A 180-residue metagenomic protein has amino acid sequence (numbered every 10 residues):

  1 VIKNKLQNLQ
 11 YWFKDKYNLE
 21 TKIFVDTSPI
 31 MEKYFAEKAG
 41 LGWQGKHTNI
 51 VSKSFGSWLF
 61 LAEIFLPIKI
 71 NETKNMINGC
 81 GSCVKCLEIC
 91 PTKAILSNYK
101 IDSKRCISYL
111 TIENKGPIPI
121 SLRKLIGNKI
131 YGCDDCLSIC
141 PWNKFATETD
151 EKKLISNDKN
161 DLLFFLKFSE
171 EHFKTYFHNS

Functional and structural regions predicted by a protein language model:
V1-G79, I118: Auxiliary alpha/beta "docking" domains used to position bulky ligands
N4-D15, V84-E88, K124, N128 (+1 more regions): A broad, structural surface signal
E63, L110, S169: Short, small-residue-rich loop/turn micro-motifs
I77-N78, Y109-K124: Short helix/strand-bridging catalytic loops that position acidic/His residues to coordinate divalent metals and engage
I77-S82, P91: Long, well-ordered alpha-helical scaffolding segments within enzyme catalytic domains, especially pronounced
K85-Y109, K115, K129-Y131, D135-K153: Iron-sulfur cluster-binding cysteine motifs and their immediate structural context in ferredoxin-like electron-transfer
I120-S180: Alpha-helical scaffold domains
